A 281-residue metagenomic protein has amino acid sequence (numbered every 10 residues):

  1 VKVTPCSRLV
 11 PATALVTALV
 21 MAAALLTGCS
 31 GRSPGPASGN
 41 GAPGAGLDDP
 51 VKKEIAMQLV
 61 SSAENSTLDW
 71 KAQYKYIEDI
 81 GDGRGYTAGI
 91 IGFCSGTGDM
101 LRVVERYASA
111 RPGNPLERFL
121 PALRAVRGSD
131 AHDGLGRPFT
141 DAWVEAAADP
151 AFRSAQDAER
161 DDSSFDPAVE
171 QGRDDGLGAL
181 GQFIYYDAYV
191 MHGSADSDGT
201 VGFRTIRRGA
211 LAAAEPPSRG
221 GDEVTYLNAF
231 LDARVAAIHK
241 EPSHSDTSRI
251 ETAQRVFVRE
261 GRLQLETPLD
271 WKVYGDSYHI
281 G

Functional and structural regions predicted by a protein language model:
V1-V16: N-terminal export and membrane-targeting signals
L15-A24: Hydrophobic alpha-helical membrane segments, chiefly transmembrane helices and signal peptide h-regions, characterized
L26-G28: C-terminal motif of bacterial Sec signal peptides marking the signal peptidase cleavage site
S30-R32: Bacterial signal peptide processing site
P34-S38: Ser/Thr-rich, Pro/Gly/Ala-heavy low-complexity intrinsically disordered linkers and tails of secreted extracellular
G39-A147, A155-D175, L180-G281: Cell-wall polysaccharide-cleaving catalytic domain and substrate-binding groove, primarily in peptidoglycan/chitin
